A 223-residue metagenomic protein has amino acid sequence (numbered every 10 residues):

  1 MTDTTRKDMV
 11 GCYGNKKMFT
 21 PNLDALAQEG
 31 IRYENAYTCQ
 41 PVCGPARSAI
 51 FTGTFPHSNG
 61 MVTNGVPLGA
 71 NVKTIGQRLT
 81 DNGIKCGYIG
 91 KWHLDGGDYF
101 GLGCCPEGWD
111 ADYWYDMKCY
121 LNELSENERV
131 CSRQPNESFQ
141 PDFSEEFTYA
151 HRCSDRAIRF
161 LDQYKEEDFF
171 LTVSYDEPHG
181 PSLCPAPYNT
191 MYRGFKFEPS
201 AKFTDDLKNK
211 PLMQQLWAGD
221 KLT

Functional and structural regions predicted by a protein language model:
M1-I31, Q40, T80, A186: Active-site-proximal N-terminal segment of extracellular/periplasmic enzymes that hydrolyze or transfer
T2-T4, T20, T38, T52 (+2 more regions): Ser/Thr-centric signal marking residues that sit in or immediately flank functional binding/regulatory motifs
T4-K17, D116-D155, R159-T223: Active-site-proximal cap/lid insertion segments
V10, Y33-A36, M61, L68 (+2 more regions): Short clusters of hydrophobic/aromatic residues that line enzyme substrate/ligand-binding pockets
C12-K17, G30-T52, P67-L68, Y88-Y99 (+2 more regions): Short, solvent-exposed turn/loop segments enriched in Gly/Ser/Thr/Pro and often Arg
N22, N71, I75, C153-F160: Alpha-helical packing segments of well-folded alpha/beta enzyme cores
I31-E34, N82-K85, E166-F170: Loop/turn elements at helix/coil->beta-strand transitions in domains of secreted/extracellular proteins
A49-E146, R193: Catalytic-site neighborhoods of secreted/periplasmic enzymes that process anionic sulfate/phosphate groups
